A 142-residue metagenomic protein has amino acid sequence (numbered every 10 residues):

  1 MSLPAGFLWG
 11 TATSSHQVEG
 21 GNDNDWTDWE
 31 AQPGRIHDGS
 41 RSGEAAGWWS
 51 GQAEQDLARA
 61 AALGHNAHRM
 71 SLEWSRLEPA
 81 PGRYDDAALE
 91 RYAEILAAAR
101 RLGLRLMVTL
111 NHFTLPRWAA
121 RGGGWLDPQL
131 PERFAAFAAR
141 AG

Functional and structural regions predicted by a protein language model:
M1-H65: N-terminal carbohydrate-binding accessory modules
E19-G20, A53-G142: Substrate-binding cleft and catalytic face of glycoside hydrolase catalytic domains, especially the flexible beta-alpha
